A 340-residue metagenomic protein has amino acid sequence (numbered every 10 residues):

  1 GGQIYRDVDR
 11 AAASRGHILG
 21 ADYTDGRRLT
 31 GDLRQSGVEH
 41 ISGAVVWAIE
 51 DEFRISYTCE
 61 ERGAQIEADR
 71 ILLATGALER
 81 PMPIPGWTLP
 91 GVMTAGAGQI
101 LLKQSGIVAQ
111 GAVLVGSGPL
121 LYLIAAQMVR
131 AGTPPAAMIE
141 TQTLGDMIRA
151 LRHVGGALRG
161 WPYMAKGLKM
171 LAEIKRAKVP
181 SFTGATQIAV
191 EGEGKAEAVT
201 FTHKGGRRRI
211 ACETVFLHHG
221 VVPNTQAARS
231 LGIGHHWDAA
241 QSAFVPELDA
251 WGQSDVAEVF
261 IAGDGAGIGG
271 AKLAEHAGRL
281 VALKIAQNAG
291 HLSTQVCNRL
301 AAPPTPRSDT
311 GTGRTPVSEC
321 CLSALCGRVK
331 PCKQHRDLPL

Functional and structural regions predicted by a protein language model:
G1-L340: Residues forming the flavin
